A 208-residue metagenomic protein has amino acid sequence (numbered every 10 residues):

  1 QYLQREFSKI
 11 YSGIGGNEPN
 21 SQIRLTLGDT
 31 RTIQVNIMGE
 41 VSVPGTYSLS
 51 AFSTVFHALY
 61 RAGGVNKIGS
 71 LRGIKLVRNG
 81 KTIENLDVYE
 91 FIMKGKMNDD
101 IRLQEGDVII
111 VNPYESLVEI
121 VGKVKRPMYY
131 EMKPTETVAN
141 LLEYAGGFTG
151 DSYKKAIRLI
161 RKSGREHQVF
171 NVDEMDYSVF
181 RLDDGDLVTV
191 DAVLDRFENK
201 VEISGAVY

Functional and structural regions predicted by a protein language model:
Q1-Y208: Ser/Thr/Pro/Gly-biased, low-complexity, turn-/loop-rich segments that often occur immediately after N-terminal
